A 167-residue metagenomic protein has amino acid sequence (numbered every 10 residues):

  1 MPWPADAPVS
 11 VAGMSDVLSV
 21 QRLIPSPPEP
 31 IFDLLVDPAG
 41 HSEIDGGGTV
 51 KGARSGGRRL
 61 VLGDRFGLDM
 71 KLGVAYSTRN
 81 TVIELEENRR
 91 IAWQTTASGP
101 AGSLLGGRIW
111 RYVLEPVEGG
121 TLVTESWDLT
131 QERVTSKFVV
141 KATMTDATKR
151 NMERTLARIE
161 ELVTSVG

Functional and structural regions predicted by a protein language model:
P2-G56: Hydrophobic ligand-binding cavity/cleft-lining segments
W3, G52-S103, L122, R154-G167: Glycine-rich portal/gate segments that line the openings of hydrophobic small-molecule binding cavities
S15, A75, L105-G107: Short solvent-exposed loop/turn micro-motifs enriched in small/polar/acidic residues
V20-R22, T78-E84, G107-P116: Hydrophobic/aromatic beta-strand elements that line small-molecule binding cavities or substrate pockets in beta-rich
R22, L68-M70, W93, Y112 (+1 more regions): Preference for bulky hydrophobic residues occupying beta-strand positions in well-ordered beta-sheet regions
A97-R150: Beta-strand/loop substructures that line and gate deep hydrophobic ligand-binding cavities in soluble
